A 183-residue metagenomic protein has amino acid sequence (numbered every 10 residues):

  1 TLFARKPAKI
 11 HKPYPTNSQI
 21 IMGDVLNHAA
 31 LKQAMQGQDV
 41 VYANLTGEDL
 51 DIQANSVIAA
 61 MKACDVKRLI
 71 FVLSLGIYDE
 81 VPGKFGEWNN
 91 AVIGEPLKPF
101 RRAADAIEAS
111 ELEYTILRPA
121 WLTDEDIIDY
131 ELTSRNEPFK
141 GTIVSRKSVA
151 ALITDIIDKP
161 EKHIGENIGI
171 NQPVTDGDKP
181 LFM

Functional and structural regions predicted by a protein language model:
T1-P15, H28-K32, E48, C64-R68 (+1 more regions): Oxidoreductase cofactor-interface core, primarily capturing Rossmann-like NAD(P)-dependent enzymes
P15-V40: Conserved Rossmann-fold cofactor-binding substructure of NAD(P)-dependent oxidoreductases
I21, V40-T46, F71: Redox-cofactor binding/interface segments in oxidoreductases and associated redox assembly factors
L50-S56: A short, conserved alpha-helix within the catalytic core of class I
V57-D65: Glycosyltransferases and closely related glycan-assembly transferases that use nucleotide-activated donors
